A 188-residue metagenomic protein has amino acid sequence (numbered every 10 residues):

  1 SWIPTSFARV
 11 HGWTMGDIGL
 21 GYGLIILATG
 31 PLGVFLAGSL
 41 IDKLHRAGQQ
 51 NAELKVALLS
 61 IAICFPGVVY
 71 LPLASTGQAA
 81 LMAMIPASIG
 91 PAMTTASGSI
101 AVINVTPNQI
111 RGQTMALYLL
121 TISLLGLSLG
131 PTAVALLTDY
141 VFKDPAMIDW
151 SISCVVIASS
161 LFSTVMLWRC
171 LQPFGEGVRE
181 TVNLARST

Functional and structural regions predicted by a protein language model:
S1-F35, A87-S99, G126-V134: Extracytoplasmic gate region of multi-pass secondary transporters
T14, A52-K55, L136-A158: A membrane-interface helix-boundary motif in multi-pass transporters
M15-D17, N108-Y118, A146-D149: Loop-to-transmembrane helix entry/capping segments in MFS-fold secondary transporters and related SLC/MFSD carriers
G21-Y22, L117-I122: Hydrophobic alpha-helical segments of secondary membrane carriers
G33-Q49, T138-D139: Helix-to-loop junctions at the C-terminal end of transmembrane segments in multipass secondary transporters
H45-A47, V102-R111, F142-P145: Paired intracellular helix-loop junctions of major facilitator superfamily
R46, R169-T188: Intrinsic disorder in cytosolic terminal tails and internal cytosolic loops of multi-pass membrane transporters
Q50-G98: C-terminal transmembrane helical hairpin of 12-TM major facilitator-type secondary transporters
